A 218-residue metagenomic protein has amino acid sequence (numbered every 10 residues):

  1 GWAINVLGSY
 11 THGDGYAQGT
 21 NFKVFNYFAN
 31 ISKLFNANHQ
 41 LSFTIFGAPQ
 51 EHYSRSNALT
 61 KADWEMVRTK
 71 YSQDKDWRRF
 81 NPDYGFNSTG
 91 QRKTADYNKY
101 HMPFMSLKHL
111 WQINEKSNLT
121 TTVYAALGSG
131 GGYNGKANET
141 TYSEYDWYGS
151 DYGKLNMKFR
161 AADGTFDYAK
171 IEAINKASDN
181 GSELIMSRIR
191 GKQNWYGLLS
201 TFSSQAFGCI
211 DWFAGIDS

Functional and structural regions predicted by a protein language model:
G1-H12, A17-R55, L107-Q112: Transmembrane beta-barrel wall of Gram-negative outer-membrane proteins
I4-V6, L41-F43, L119-V123, W212-I216: Transmembrane beta-strands of outer-membrane beta-barrel proteins
G19, D83, K116, K158-A162 (+2 more regions): Surface-exposed loop/turn and secondary-structure junction residues enriched for glycine/proline
Q40-K108, Y133-I185: Acidic/polar loop-and-plug regions of large Gram-negative outer-membrane beta-barrel proteins
A48, A126-G128, S218: Short, solvent-exposed loop/turn segments at secondary-structure junctions
T89-N134, S182-D211: Outer-membrane beta-barrel transmembrane strands
